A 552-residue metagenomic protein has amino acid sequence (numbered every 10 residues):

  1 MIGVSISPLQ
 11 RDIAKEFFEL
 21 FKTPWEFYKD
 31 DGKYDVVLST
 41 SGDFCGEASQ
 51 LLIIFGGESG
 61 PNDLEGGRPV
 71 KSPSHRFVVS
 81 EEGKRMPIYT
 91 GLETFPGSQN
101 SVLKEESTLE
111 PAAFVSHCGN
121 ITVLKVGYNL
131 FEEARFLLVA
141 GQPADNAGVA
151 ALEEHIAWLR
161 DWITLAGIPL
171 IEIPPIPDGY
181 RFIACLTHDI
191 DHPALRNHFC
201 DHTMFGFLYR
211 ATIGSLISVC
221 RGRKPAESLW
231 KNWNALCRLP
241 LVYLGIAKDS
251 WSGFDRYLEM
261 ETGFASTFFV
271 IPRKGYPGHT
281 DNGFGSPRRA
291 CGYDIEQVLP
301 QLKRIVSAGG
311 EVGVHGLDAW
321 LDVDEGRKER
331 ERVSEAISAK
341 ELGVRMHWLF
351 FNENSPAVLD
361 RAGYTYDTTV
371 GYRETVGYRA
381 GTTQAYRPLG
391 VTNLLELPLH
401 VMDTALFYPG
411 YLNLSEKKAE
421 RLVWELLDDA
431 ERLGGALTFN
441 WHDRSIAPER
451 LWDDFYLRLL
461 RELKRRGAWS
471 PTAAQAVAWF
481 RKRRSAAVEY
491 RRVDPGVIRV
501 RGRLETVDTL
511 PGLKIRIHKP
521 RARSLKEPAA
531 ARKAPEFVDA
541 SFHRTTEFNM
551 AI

Functional and structural regions predicted by a protein language model:
M1-G292, Q384, V391-I552: Terminal accessory/targeting
M1-I6, I13, E311-V323: Glycine-rich phosphate-binding "P-loop"
S39-S41, F55-G56, H188, V314-L317 (+2 more regions): Short His-Asn-centered micro-motif
F207-S215, G285-G309, A336-L342, G363-R373: Acidic, His- and aromatic-enriched active-site or binding-groove loops in soluble protein domains that engage sugars
D249-R256, P300, F351-N354: Short, well-structured alpha-helical interface segments that form or flank functional binding sites
D255-T262, G310, W320, D324: Extended, charged catalytic domains and RNA/DNA-binding interfaces, predominantly in divalent-metal-using enzymes
F269-K274, G309-L321, G343, E396-L399: Core alpha/beta catalytic barrel or barrel-like domain that forms the active/cofactor pocket in diverse metabolic
D318-E396, F439, I446-F455, R461-K464: Catalytic domains of cell-wall/extracellular-matrix polysaccharide-remodeling enzymes, centered on de-N-acetylation
